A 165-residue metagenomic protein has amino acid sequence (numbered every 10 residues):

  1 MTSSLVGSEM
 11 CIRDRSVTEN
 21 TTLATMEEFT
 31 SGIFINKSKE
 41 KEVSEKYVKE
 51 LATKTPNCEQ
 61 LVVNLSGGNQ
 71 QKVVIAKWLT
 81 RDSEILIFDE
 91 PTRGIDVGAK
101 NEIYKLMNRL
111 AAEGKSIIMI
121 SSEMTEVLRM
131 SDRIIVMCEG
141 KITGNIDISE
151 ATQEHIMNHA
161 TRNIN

Functional and structural regions predicted by a protein language model:
M1, L106, M130-R133, Q153 (+1 more regions): The short alpha-helix immediately C-terminal to the Walker A/P-loop
M1-D14: Single conserved hydrophobic/aromatic residue that forms the stacking wall/gate of nucleotide- or nucleobase-binding
T2-S3, M119, I148: Small/polar loops that bind or transfer phosphate-bearing groups
R13-T143: Helical hairpin unit composed of two closely spaced alpha helices linked by a short loop
T30-S31, K141-N165: Conserved beta-strand-loop-alpha-helix hinge in the C-terminal portion of ABC ATPase nucleotide-binding domains
